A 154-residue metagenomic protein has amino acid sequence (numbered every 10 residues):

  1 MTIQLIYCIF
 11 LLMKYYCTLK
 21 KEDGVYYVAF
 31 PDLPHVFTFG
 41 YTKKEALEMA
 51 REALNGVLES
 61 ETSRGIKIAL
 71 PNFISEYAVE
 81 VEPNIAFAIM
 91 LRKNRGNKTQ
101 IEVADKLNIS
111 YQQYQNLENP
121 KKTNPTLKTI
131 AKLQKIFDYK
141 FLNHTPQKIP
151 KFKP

Functional and structural regions predicted by a protein language model:
M1-G65: DNA-contacting interfaces and partner/effector-binding or oligomerization modules in DNA-centric proteins
T42, T99, P125-T129: Residues that mark the N-terminal boundary/hinge immediately upstream of a DNA-recognition element
E48, I89, K93, N116 (+1 more regions): DNA-binding alpha-helical recognition surfaces that contact promoter or target DNA
N72-N97, L142: A short, Lys/Arg-rich alpha-helix, primarily the initiator
N97-N116: Short alpha-helical DNA-recognition segment
N119: Short, conserved catalytic or interaction motifs in soluble domains
T126-N143: DNA major-groove recognition helix of helix-turn-helix/homeodomain DNA-binding modules
N143-P154: Short, charged recognition helix plus adjacent turn of helix-turn-helix-like nucleic-acid-binding domains
